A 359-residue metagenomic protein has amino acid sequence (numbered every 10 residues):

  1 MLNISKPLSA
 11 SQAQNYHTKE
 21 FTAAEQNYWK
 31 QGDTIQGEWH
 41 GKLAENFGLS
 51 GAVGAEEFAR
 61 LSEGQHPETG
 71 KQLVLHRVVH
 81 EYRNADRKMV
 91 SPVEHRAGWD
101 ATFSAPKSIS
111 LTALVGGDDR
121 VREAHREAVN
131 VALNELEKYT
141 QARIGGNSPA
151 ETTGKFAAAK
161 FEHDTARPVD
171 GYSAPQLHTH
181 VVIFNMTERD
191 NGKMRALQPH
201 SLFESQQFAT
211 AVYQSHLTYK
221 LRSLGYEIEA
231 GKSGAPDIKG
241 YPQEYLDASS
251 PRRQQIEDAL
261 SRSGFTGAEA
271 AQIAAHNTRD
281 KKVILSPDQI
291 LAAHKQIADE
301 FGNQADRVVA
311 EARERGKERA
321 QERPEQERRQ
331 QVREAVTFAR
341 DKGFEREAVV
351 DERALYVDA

Functional and structural regions predicted by a protein language model:
M1-E347, D351-D358: Intrinsically disordered, flexible peripheral segments
